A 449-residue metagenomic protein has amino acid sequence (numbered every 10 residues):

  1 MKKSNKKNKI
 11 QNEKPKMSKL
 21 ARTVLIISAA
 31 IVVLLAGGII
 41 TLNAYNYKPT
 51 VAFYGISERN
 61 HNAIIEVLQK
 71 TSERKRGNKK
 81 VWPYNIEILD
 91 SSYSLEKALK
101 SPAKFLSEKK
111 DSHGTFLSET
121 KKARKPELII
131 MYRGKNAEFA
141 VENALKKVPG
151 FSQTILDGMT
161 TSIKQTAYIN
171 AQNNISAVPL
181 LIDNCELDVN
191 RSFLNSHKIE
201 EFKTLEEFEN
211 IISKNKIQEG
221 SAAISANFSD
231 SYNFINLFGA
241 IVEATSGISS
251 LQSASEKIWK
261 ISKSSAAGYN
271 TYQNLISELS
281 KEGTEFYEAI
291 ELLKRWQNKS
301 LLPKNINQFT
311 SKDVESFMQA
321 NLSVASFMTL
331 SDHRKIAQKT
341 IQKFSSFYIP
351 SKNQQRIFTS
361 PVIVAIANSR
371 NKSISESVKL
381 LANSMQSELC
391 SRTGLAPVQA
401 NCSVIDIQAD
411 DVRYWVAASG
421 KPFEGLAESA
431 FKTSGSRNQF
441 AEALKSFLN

Functional and structural regions predicted by a protein language model:
K2-A137: Conserved N-terminal structural module of periplasmic/extracytoplasmic solute-binding proteins
K80, A337-A396: Extracytoplasmic/periplasmic substrate-recognition and gating elements
I88-S101, K109, L205-E207, N305-Q319: Short helix-initiation/N-cap motifs at beta->coil->alpha
M131-C185: Hinge/lid segment of periplasmic solute-binding proteins
K135-V141, F327-Q342: A ligand-binding cleft/hinge motif common to bilobed small-molecule-binding domains
S176-V178, E209-N274: Extracytoplasmic/periplasmic solute-binding protein
Q252-N307: Glycine-centered hinge/linker elements that transmit conformational signals in sensory and ligand-binding systems
R356-T359, C390-N449: C-terminal capping/gating helix-and-loop segments adjacent to ligand/active sites or protein-protein/ligand interfaces
